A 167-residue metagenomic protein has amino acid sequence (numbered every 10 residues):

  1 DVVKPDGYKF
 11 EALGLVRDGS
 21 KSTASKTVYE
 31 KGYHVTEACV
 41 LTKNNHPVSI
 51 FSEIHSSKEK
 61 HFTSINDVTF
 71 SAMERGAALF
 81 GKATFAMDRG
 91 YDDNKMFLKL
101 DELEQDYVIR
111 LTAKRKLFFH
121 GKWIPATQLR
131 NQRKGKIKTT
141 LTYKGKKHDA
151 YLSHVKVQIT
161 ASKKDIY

Functional and structural regions predicted by a protein language model:
D1-K43: Active-site-proximal, Lys/Arg-enriched surface segment that forms a nucleic-acid-binding/basic interface patch
Y8-F10, L41-Y167: Single, function-defining residue in the core of a domain
